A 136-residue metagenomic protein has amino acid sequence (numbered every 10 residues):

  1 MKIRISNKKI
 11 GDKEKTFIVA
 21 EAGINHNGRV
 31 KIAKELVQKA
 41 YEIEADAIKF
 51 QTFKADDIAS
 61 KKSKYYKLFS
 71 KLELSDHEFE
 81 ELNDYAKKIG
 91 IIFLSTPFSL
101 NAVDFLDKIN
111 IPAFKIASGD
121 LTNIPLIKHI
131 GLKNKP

Functional and structural regions predicted by a protein language model:
M1-V19: N-terminal amphipathic alpha-helix/helix-capping segment at the start of soluble metabolic enzymes
I18-A22, D46-F50, F93-T96, F114-I116: Hydrophobic faces of well-ordered beta-strands that scaffold small-molecule active sites in alpha/beta enzyme cores
E21, A40, L106: Conserved, mostly hydrophobic/aromatic
G23-N25, F53-A55, F98-L100, G119: Active-site beta-loop-alpha junctions enriched in small/polar residues
G28, I43-D76: Glycine-rich, proline-tolerant flexible connector loops at the mouths of alpha/beta enzymes
E44, F105-F114, L132-P136: Glycine-enriched alpha-helix->loop->beta-strand junction motifs that scaffold or abut catalytic
E73-F79, I116-N134: Active-site-adjacent beta->alpha loops and helix N-cap segments on the catalytic face of soluble alpha/beta enzymes
E80-F93: A structural motif corresponding to the C-terminal end of an alpha-helix and its immediate exit/capping segment
